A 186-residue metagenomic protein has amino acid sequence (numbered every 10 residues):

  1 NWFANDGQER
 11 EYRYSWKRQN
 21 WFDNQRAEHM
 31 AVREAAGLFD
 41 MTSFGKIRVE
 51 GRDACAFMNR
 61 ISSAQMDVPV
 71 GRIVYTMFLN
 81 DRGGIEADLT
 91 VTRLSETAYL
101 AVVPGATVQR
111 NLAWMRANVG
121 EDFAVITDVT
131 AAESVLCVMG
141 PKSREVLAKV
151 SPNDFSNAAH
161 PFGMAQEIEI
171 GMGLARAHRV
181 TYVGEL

Functional and structural regions predicted by a protein language model:
N1-L186: Glycine/proline-enriched, intrinsically flexible loops and inter-domain linkers
